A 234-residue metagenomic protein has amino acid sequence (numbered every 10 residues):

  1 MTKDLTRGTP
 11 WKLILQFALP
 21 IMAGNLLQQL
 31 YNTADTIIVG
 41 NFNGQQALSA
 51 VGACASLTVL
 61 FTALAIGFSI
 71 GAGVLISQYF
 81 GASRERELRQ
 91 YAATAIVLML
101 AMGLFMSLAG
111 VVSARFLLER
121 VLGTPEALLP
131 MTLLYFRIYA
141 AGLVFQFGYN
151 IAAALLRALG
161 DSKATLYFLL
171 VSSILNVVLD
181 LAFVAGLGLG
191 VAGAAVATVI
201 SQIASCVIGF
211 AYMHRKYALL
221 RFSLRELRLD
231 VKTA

Functional and structural regions predicted by a protein language model:
M1-A18, I76-G142, G186-A234: Short alpha-helical transmembrane segments in multi-pass integral membrane proteins
W11-L30, A34, L57-L64, A141 (+1 more regions): Residue-level signal for short hydrophobic patches within transmembrane helices of multi-pass membrane transporters
L26, L30-L48, L118-E126, A182-L189: Helix-terminus/linker motif at the lipid-water interface of multi-pass membrane proteins
Q28-Q29, T33, S107, V111 (+1 more regions): Recurrent gating helices in multi-pass secondary carriers
V39-V59, E126-M131, V191-A192, T233: Interfacial/gating helices of multi-pass transporter permease domains
L48-L108, Q146-T165: Small-residue-rich hydrophobic transmembrane alpha-helices
L60, N176-L181, C206-F210: Hydrophobic transmembrane alpha-helices of multi-pass small-molecule transporters
S69, I138-R157, T165-S173, A194-V207: Short runs within selected transmembrane alpha-helices of multi-pass transporters and secretion channels
